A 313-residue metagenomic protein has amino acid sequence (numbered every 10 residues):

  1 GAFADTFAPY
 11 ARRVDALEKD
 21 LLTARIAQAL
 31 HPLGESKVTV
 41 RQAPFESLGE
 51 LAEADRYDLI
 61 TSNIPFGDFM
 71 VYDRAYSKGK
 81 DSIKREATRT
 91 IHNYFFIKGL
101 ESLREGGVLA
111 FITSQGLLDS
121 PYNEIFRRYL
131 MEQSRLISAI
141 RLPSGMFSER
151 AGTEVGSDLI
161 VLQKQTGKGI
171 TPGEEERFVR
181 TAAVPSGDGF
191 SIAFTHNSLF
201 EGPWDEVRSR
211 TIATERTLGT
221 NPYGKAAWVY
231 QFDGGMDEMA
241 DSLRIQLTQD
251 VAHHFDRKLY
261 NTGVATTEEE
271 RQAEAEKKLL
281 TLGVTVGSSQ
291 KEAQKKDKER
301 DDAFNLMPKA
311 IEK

Functional and structural regions predicted by a protein language model:
G1-S62, G67-F69, T113-G116, P121 (+2 more regions): Conserved S-adenosyl-L-methionine
K19-L21, R85-S148, V155-L162: Conserved Class I SAM-dependent methyltransferase catalytic core
L33, Y76-K80, F126-Y129: Glycine-rich, phosphate-binding/catalytic loops in enzymes
E46-G49, G145-E149: A short acidic, often aromatic-flanked loop/helix-cap motif at beta-alpha or helix-coil junctions that lines enzyme
I64-F95: Mobile active-site "lid"/loop adjacent to the S-adenosyl-L-methionine
P65, F69, S144, Q165: Flexible loop residues that form catalytic and substrate-binding hotspots at small-molecule/glycan-binding clefts
E149-Q272: Flexible, glycine-/basic-rich loop-and-beta segments that form/coincide with the SAM-dependent methyltransferase
S242-K313: Helicase P-loop NTPase motor core of nucleic-acid translocases
